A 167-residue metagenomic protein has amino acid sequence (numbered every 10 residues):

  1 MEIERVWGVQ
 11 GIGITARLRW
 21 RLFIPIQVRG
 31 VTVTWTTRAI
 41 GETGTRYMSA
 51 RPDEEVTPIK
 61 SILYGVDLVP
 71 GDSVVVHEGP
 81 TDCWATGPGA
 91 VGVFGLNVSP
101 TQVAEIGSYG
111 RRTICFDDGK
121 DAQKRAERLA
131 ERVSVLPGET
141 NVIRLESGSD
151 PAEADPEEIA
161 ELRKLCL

Functional and structural regions predicted by a protein language model:
M1-I12, P25, R29-T32, V74-V76 (+2 more regions): Replication-associated primase and helicase/ATPase modules
E2-R111, R125-A126: Phosphate-handling DNA/RNA-contact segment within nucleic-acid enzymes
